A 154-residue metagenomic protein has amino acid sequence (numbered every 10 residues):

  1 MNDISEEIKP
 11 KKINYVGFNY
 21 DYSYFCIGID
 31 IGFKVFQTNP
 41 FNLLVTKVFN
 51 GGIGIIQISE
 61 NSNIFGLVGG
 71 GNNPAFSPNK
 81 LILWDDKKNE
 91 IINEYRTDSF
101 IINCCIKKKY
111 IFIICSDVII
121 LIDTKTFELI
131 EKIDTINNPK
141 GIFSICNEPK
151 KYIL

Functional and structural regions predicted by a protein language model:
M1-E7, P40-V48, N89-Y95, E128-D134: A short beta-strand motif characteristic of beta-propeller blades
M1-N2, K9, F65, N79 (+3 more regions): A broad "ordered helical/assembly scaffold" signature
D3-G17, L67-N73, N89-E90, E94-R96: Short secondary-structure boundary segments
D3-Y20, G51-S62, I101-K107, I136-I153: Structural signature of eukaryotic scaffold interfaces centered on beta-propeller domains
D21-N50, I58, I64, V68-K87: Beta-propeller domains
S23-G28, N63-A75, I102-C104, K109-I114 (+2 more regions): Short beta-strand elements that form the blades of beta-propeller/WD-repeat-like and other beta-sheet-rich scaffold
I53, S62, P78-L81, I92 (+1 more regions): Generic internal hydrophobic packing segments that stabilize the cores of diverse globular domains
K88-E148: Asp-box/WD-like beta-propeller blade repeats and closely related beta-sheet repeat scaffolds
